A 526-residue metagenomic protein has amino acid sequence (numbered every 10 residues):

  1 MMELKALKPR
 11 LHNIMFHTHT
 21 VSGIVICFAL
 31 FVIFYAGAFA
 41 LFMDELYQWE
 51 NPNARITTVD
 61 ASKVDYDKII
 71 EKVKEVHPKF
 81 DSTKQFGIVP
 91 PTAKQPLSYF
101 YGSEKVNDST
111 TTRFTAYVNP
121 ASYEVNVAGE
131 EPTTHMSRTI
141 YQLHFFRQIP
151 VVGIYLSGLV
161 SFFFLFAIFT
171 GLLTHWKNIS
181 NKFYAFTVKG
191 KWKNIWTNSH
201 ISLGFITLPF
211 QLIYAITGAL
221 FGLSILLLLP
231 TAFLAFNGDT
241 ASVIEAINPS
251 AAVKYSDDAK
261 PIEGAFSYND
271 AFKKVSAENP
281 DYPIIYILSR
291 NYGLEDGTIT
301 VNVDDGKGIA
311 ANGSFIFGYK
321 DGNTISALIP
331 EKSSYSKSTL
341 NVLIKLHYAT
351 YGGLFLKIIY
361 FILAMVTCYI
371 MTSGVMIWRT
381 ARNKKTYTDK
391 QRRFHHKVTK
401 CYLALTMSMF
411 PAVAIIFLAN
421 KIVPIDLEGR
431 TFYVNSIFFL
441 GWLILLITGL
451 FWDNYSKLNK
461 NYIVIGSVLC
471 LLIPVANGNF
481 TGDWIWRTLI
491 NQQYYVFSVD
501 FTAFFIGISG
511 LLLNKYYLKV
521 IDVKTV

Functional and structural regions predicted by a protein language model:
M2-L46, V152-D239: Internal alpha-helical transmembrane segments
E3-P9, A29-Y35, F39-F145: Juxtamembrane extramembrane loops of integral membrane proteins
A40, D44-I88, G238-T298, K307-A310 (+2 more regions): Membrane-proximal low-complexity regions enriched in glycine and acidic/polar residues
E104-F145, F169, G306-K345, C368-M376: Extended, hydrophilic extramembrane loops/domains of integral membrane proteins
I154-F169, G352-Y369: Alpha-helical transmembrane segments
F169-K182, L363-K385: Membrane-water interface of transmembrane alpha-helices
F186-W192, A381-V398, V523-V526: Membrane-interfacial, low-structure loops and terminal tails that flank and connect transmembrane helices in multi-pass
A215-P261, D389-D522: Alpha-helical transmembrane segments forming the membrane-embedded cores of inner-membrane proteins across
